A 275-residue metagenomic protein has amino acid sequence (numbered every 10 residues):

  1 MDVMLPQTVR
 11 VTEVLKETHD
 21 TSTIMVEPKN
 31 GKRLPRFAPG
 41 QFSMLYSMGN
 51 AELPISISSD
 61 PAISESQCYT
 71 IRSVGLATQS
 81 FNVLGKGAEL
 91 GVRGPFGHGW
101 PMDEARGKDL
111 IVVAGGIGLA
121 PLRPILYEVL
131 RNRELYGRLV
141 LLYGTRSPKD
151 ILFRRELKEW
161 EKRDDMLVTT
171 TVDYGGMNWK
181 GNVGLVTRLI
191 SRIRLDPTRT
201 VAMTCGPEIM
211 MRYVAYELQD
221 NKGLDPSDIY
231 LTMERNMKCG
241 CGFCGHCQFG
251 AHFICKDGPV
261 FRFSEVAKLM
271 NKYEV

Functional and structural regions predicted by a protein language model:
M1-A88, R146-S147: Ferredoxin-reductase
E13, S59, T170-V172, L231 (+1 more regions): Structural signal for conserved beta-strand scaffold positions within catalytic alpha/beta enzyme cores
M48-E52, G94-G99, Y273: Short, charged beta-turn/beta-strand-edge "cap" motif at the junction between a beta-strand and an adjacent loop
L76-K238: FNR/FR-type flavoprotein reductase catalytic core
I209, E234-P259: Local cysteine-cluster metal-coordination motifs and their immediate loop/turn environment, predominantly Fe-S cluster
G250, F261, E265-V275: Short Fe-S-cluster ligation motifs
